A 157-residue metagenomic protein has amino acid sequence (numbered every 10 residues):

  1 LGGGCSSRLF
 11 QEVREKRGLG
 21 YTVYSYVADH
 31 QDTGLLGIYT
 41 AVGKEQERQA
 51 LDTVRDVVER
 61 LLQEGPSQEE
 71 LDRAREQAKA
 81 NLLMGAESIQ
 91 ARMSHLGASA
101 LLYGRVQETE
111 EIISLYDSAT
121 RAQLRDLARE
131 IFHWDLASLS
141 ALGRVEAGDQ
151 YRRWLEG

Functional and structural regions predicted by a protein language model:
L1-S7, S99, V145: His/Glu-based metal-binding/catalytic segments typifying zinc-dependent metallopeptidases
F10-A119, W134-G143: M16 family metallopeptidases and their MPP-like homologs
A119-E130: A short, acidic, amphipathic alpha-helical segment used as a generic capping/interface helix at domain edges
A147-G157: Short, charged, intrinsically disordered terminal tails
